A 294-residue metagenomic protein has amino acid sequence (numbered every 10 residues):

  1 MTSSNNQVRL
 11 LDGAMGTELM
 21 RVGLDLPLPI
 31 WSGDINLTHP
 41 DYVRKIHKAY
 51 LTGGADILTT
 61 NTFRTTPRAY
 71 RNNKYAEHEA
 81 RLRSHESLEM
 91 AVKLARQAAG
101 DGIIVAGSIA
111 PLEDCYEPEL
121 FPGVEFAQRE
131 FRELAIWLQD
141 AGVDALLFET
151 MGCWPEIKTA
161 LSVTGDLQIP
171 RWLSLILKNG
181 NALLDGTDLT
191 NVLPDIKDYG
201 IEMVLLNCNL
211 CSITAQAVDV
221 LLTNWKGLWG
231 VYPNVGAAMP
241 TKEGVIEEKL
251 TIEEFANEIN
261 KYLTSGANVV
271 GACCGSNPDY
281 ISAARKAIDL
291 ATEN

Functional and structural regions predicted by a protein language model:
M1-N294: Domain-level signal for soluble alpha/beta catalytic cores
